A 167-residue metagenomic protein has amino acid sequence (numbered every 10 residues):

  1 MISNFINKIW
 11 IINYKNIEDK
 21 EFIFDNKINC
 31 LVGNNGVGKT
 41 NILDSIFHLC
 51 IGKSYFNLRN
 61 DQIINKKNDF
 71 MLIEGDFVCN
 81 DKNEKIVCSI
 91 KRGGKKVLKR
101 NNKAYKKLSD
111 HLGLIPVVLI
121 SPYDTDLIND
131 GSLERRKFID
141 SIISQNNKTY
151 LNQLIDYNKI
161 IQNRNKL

Functional and structural regions predicted by a protein language model:
M1-H48: Pre-Walker A-like glycine/lysine-rich segment at the N-terminus of P-loop NTPase domains
K27, S45-I46, L114-P116, F138: ABC transporter nucleotide-binding domains
I28, S121, I142-I143: Short, histidine-centered active-site or binding-site loop motifs used for metal coordination, general acid-base
H48-I51, K166: Regular, well-ordered alpha-helical segments
I51-D126, S132-E134, N146, Y150: Nucleotide-state sensing region of NTPase/ATPase domains
D126-L167: An accessory alpha-helical subdomain
